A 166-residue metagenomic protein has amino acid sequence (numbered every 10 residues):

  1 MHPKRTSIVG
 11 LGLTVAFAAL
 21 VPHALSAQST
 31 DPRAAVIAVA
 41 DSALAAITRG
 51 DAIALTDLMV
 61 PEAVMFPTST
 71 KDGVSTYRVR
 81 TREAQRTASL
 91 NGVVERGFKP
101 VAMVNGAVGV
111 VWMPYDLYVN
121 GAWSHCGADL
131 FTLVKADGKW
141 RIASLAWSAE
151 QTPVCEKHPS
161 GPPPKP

Functional and structural regions predicted by a protein language model:
M1-R5: N-terminal secretory signal peptides that target proteins for export/translocation
G10-H23: Bacterial N-terminal signal peptides
P22-D57, P61, G161-K165: Short, low-complexity N-terminal intrinsically disordered segments enriched in polar/charged residues
Q28, A35, V64, S69 (+1 more regions): Surface-exposed, charged secondary-structure patches
M59-V60, S69-T70, Y115-L117, D129 (+1 more regions): A mature extracytoplasmic/lumenal domain signature
G106-G109, P153-G161: Extended, well-structured beta-strand/loop surface patches that form recognition or cofactor-anchoring regions within
C126-E156: Short beta-strand edge/turn micro-motifs at domain boundaries
